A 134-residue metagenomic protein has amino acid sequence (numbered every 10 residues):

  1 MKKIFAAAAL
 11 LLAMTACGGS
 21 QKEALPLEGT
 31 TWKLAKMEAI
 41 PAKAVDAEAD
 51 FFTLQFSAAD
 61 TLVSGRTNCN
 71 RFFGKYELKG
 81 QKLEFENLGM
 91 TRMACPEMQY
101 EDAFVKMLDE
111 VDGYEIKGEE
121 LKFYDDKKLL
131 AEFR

Functional and structural regions predicted by a protein language model:
M1-L27: Bacterial Sec-dependent N-terminal signal peptides
C17-R134: Lipid interaction determinants
